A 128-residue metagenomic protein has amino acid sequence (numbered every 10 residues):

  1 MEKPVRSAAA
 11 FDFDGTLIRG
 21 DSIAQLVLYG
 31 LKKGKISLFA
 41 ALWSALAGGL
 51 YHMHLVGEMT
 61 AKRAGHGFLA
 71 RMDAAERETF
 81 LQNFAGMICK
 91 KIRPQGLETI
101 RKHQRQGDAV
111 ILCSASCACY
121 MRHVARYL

Functional and structural regions predicted by a protein language model:
M1-H54: Active-site neighborhood of HAD-like aspartate-dependent phosphohydrolases
S7, K33-I36, A40, H52-V56 (+4 more regions): Conserved alpha/beta cores of soluble small-molecule-handling proteins
G48-M53, T60-R71: Helix-loop "lid/cap" segments that line or gate small-molecule binding pockets
A70-N83: Short, basic/glycine-rich phosphate-binding loops at helix/coil junctions that contact nucleotide phosphates
Q82-A118: Short, acidic loop-to-helix structural element flanking the phosphoryl-transfer center in phosphate-processing enzymes
M121-L128: Histidine/lysine/aspartate-rich catalytic loop segments that bind and position anionic ligands
